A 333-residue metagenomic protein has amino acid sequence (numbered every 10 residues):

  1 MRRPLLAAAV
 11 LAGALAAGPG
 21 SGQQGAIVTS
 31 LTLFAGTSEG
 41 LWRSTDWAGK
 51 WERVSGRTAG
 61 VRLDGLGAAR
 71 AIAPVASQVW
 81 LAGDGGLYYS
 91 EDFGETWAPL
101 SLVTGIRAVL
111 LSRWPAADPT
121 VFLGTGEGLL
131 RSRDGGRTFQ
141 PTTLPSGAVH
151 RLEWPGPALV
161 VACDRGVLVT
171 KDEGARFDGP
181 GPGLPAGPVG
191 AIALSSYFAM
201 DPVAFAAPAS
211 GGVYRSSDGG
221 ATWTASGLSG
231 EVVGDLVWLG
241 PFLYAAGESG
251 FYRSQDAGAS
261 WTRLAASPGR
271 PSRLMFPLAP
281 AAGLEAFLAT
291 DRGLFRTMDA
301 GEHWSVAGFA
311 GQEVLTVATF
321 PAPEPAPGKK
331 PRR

Functional and structural regions predicted by a protein language model:
R2-R333: Extracellular glycan-interacting surfaces
